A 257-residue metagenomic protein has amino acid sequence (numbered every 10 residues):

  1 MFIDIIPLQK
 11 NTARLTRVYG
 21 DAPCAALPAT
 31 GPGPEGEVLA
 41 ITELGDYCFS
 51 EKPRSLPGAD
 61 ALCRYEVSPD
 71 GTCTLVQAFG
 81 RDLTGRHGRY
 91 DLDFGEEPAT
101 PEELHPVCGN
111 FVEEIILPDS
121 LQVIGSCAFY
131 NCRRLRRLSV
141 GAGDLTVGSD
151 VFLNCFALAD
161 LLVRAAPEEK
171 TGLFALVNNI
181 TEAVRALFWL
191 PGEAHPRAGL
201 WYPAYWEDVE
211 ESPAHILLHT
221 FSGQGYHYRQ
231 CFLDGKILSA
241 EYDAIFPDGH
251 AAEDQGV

Functional and structural regions predicted by a protein language model:
M1-A13, Y19-T42, P53-V123, R133-T146 (+3 more regions): Structural signature of tandem-repeat unit edges
Y47-P53: Acidic, Ser/Thr
L238: C-terminal catalytic-base region of ester-bond hydrolases, centering on the histidine of the charge-relay
